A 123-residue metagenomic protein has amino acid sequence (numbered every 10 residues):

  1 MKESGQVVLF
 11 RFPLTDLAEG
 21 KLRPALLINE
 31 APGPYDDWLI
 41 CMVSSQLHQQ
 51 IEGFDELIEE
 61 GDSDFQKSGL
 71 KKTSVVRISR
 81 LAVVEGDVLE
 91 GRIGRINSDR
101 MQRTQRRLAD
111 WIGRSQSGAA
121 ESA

Functional and structural regions predicted by a protein language model:
M1-A123: Conserved functional hotspots at enzyme active or ligand-binding sites that engage polyanionic ligands
